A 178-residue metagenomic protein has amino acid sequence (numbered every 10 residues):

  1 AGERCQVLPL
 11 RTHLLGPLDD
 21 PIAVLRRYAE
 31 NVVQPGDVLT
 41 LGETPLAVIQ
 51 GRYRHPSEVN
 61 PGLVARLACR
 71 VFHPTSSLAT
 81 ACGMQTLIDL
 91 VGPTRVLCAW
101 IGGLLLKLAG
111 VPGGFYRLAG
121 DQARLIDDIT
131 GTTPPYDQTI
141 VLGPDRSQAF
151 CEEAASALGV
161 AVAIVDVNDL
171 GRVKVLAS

Functional and structural regions predicted by a protein language model:
A1-S178: N-terminal and secondary-structure boundary signal
